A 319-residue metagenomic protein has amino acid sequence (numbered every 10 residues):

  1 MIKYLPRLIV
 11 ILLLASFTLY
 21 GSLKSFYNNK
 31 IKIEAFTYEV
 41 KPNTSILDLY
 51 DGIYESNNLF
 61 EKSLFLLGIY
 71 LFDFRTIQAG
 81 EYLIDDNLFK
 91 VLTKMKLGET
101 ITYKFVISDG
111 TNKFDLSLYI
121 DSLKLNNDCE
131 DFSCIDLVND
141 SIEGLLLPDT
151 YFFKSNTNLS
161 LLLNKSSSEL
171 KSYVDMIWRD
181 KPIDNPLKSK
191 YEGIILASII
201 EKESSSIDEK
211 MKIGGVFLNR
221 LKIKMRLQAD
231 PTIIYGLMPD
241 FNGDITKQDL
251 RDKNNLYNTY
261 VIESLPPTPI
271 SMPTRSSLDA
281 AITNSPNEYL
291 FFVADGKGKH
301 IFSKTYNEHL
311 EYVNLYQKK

Functional and structural regions predicted by a protein language model:
M1-M238, P269-S276, A280-E288, D295-K319: Conserved catalytic or metal-liganding residues and their short signature motifs at active sites of enzymes
G193-I194, N255-T259, F291-F292: Short acidic (Asp/Glu) and glycine-rich catalytic loops that position anionic groups and cofactors
Q228-I270: Conserved SxxK-family serine transpeptidase/carboxypeptidase catalytic domain of penicillin-binding proteins
